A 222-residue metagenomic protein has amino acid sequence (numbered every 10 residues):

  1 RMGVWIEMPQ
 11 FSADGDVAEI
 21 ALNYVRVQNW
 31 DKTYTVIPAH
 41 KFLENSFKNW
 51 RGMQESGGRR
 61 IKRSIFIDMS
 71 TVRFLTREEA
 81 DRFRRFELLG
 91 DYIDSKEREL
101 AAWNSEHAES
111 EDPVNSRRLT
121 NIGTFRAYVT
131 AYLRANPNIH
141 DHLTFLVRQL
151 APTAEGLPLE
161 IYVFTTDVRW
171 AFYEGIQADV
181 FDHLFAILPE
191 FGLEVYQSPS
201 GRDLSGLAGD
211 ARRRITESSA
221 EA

Functional and structural regions predicted by a protein language model:
M2-E109: Soluble accessory domains appended to multi-pass membrane transport proteins
R84-A222: Long, non-transmembrane cytosolic or organellar matrix-exposed soluble domains/tails of integral membrane proteins
